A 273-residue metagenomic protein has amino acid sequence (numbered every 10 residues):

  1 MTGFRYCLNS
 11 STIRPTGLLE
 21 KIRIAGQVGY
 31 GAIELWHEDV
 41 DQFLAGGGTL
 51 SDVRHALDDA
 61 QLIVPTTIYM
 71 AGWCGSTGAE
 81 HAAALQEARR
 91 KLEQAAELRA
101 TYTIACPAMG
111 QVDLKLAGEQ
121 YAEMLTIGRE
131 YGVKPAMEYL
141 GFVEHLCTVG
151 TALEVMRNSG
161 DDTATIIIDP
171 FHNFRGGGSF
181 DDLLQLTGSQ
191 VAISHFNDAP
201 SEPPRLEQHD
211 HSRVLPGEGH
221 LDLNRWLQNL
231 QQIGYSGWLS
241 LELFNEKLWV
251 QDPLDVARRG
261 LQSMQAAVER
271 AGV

Functional and structural regions predicted by a protein language model:
F4-S10, I33-L35, V64-Y69, T103-A105 (+4 more regions): Hydrophobic faces of well-ordered beta-strands that scaffold small-molecule active sites in alpha/beta enzyme cores
L8, A25, I33, L57 (+8 more regions): Conserved, mostly hydrophobic/aromatic
N9-I13, W36-E38, Y69-G72, P107-G110 (+4 more regions): Active-site beta-loop-alpha junctions enriched in small/polar residues
R14-A25, E80-E93, G176-L184, L223: Short, acidic/polar
E20, A56-D59, C74-I166: Active-site acidic/histidine proton-transfer and metal-coordination neighborhood in alpha/beta enzyme cores
E20-E38, L98-R99: Catalytic domains of carbohydrate-active enzymes, especially glycoside hydrolases
G26, A32-I33, P65, E123-H220 (+1 more regions): Acidic/histidine-rich catalytic cores of soluble enzymes
E34-D58, P107-Q111: Glycine-rich, proline-tolerant flexible connector loops at the mouths of alpha/beta enzymes
